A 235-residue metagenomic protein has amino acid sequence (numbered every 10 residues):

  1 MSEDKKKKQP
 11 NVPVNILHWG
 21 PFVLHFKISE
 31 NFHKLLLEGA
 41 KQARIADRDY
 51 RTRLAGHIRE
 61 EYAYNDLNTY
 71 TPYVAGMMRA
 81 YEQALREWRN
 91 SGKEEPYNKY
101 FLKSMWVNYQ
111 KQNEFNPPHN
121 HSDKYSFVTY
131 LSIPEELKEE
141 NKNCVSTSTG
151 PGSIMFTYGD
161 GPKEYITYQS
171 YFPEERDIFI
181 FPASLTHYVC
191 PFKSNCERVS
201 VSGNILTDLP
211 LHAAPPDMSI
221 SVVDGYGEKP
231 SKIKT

Functional and structural regions predicted by a protein language model:
S2-N98, M105-W106, Q110-N116, S219-V222 (+1 more regions): Non-heme Fe(II)/2-oxoglutarate
L17-W19, E95-Y100, N120, T147-T149 (+1 more regions): A generic structural signal for short, non-catalytic loop/turn and secondary-structure boundary residues
H25, S126-V128, S200-S202: Beta-strand secondary-structure signal
F26-E30, L131, I205: Short beta-strand-to-loop capping motifs
R86-K99, H121, L137-C144: Short acidic alpha-helical/loop segments enriched in Asp/Glu that coordinate divalent cations
S104-I180, C190, E197, L211: Catalytic core of non-heme Fe(II) oxygenases with the double-stranded beta-helix
G161-T235: Catalytic core of Fe(II)/2-oxoglutarate
